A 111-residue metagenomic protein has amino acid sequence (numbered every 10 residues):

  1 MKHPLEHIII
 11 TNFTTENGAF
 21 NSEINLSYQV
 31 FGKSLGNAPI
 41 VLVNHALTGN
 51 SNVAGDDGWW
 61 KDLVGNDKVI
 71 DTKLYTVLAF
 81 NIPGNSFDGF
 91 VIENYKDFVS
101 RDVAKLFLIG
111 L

Functional and structural regions predicted by a protein language model:
M1-I40: Catalytic-loop region of hydrolases
I8-I10, N44, F80, V103 (+1 more regions): Generic structural hydrophobic/aromatic packing signal, biased to beta-strands
T15-G18, G65-K68, I109-G110: Catalytic micro-motifs at enzyme active sites that drive phosphoryl/nucleotidyl and oxygen chemistry
Q29-F87: N-terminal cap/lid subdomain of alpha/beta-hydrolase-fold enzymes
D62-V64, V99, L111: Secondary-structure junction/capping motif
F90, R101-L111: Conserved acidic catalytic loop of the alpha/beta-hydrolase fold
E93-D97: Short glycine-enriched, charge-decorated loop/helix-capping segments at active-site entrances that position
